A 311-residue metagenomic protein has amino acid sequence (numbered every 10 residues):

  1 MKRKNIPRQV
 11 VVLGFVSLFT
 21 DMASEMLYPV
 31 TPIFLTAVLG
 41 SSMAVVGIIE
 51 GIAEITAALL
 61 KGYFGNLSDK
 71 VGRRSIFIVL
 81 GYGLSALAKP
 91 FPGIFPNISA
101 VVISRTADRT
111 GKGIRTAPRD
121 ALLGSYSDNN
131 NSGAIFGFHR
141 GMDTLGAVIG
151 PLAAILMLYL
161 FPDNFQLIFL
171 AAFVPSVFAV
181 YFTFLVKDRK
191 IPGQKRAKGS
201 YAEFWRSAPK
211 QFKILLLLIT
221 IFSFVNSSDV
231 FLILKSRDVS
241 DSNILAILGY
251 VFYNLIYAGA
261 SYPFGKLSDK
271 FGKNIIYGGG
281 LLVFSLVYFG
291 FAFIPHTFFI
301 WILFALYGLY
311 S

Functional and structural regions predicted by a protein language model:
M1-P7, D188-L218: Juxtamembrane intracellular "pre-TM" segments in multi-pass secondary transporters
K2-I55, Q211-G249: Helix-loop boundary and gating motifs at the non-cytosolic
I33-V38, I149-L167: Transmembrane alpha-helix termini and helix-breaking/packing motifs in multi-pass membrane transporters
I76-P90, F173, I275-G290: Structural signature of the two symmetry-related core transmembrane helices
F91-R105, A292-L303: Helix-loop junctions at membrane interfaces in 12-TM secondary transporters
S104-L145: Cytoplasmic helix-loop-helix junction between adjacent transmembrane helices in 12-TM secondary transporters
Q166-F184: Symmetry-related core transmembrane helices of the 12-TM Major Facilitator Superfamily/SLC fold
K273-S311: C-terminal transmembrane helical hairpin of 12-TM major facilitator-type secondary transporters
